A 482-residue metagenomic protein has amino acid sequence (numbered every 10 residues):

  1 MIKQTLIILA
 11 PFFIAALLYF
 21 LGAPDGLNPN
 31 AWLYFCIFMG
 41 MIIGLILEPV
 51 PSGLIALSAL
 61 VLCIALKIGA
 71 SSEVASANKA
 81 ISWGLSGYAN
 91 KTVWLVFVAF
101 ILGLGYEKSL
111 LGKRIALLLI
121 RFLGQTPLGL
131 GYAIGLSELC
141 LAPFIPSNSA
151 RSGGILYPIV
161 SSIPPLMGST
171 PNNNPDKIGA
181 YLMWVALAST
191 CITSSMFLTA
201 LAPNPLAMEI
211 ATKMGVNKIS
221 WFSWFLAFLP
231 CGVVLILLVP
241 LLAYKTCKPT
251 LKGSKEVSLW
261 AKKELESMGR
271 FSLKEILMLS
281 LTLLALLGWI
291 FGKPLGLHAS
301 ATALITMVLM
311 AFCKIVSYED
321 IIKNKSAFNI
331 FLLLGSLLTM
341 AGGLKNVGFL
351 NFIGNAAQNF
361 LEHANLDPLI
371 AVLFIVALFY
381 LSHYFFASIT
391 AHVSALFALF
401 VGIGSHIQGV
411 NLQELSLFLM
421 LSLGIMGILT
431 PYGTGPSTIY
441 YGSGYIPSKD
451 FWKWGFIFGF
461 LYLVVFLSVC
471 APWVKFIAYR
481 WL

Functional and structural regions predicted by a protein language model:
M1-L95, K213-V216, S223-N355, N359 (+2 more regions): Hydrophobic transmembrane alpha-helices of multi-pass small-molecule transporters
A23, L54-T170, N324, N329-I330 (+1 more regions): Membrane-embedded alpha-helical segments and adjacent helix-loop junctions characteristic of multi-pass solute
I37-E48, Y380, V401-S405, I439-Y441: Generic transmembrane alpha-helix motif of multi-pass integral membrane proteins
I43-P51, E138-S147, A188-L198, G288-K293 (+2 more regions): Transmembrane alpha-helix interface/packing and boundary motifs in multi-pass membrane proteins, characterized by
N90-F100, I145-I155, W224-P240, E414-M426: Alpha-helical transmembrane segments
V96, L128-A142, G168-T193, I219-A227 (+2 more regions): Alpha-helical transmembrane segments of multi-pass membrane proteins
S149-P165, M196-K213, E256, N351-N355 (+4 more regions): Re-entrant/interfacial helical elements at transmembrane boundaries that shape and gate the permeation pathway
L166-P249, P436-C470, V474: Membrane-core helix-loop-helix motifs of multi-pass transport proteins
